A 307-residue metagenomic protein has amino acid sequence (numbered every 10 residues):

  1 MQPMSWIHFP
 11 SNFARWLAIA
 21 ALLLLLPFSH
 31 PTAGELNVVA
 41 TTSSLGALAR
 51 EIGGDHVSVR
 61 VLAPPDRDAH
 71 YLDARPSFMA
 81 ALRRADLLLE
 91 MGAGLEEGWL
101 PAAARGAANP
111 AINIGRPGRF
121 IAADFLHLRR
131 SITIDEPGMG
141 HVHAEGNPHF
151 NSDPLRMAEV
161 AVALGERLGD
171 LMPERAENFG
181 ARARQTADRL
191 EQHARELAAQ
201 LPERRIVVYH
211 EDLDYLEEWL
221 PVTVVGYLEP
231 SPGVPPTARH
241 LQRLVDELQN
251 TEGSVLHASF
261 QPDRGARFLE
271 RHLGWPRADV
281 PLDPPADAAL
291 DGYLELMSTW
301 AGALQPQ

Functional and structural regions predicted by a protein language model:
M1-W6, L22, A103-N109: Short regulatory "switch" loops immediately downstream of catalytic or recognition motifs within protein catalytic
M4-A18: Bacterial N-terminal signal peptides that target proteins for export
F9, P27, Q305-P306: Short, flexible coil/linker elements and helix-boundary hinge sites characteristic of intrinsically disordered
W16-P27: Bacterial N-terminal signal peptides
A33-Q307: Extracytoplasmic metal-acquisition and chelation regions
